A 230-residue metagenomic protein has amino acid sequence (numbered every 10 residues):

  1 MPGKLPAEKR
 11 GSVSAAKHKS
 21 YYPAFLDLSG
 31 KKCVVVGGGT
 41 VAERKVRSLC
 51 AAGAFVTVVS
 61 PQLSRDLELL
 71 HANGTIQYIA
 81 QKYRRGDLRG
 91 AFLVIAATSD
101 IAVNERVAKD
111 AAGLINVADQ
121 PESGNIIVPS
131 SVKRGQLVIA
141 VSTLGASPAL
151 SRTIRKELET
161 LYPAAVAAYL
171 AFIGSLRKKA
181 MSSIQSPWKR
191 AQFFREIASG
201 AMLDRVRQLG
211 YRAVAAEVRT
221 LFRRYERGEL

Functional and structural regions predicted by a protein language model:
P2-H71: Hydrophobic, well-ordered beta-alpha structural blocks that scaffold small-molecule cofactor pockets
G30, R89-A91: Alpha-helix C-terminal capping/helix-to-coil transition sites in glycosyltransferase folds
G53-T57, A91-D100, L137-G145, L158-T160: Short beta-strand and adjoining strand-loop segment in the mid-core of the Rossmann-like NAD(P)-dependent dehydrogenase
T75-Q77: Short, conserved active-site loop motifs that form the nucleotide-linked donor/cofactor pocket
Q81-R85: Conserved SAM/SAH-binding loop
L93-S99, N104-V128: ADP-ribose/adenylate-binding Rossmann-like module
E122-N125, P129-L137, R152-R155: Anionic-ligand binding region
G145-L230: An accessory alpha-helical subdomain
